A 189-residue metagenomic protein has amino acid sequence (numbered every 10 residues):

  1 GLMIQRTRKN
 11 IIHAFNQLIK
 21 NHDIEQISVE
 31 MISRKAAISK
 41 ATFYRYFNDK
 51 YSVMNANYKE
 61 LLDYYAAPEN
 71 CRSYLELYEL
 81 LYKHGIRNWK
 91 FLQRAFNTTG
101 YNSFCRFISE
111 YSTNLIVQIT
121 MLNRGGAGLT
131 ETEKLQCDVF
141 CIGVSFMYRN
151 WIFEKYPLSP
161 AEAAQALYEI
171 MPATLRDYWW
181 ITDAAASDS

Functional and structural regions predicted by a protein language model:
G1-Q5, D177-S189: N-terminal intrinsically disordered/low-complexity leader segments
I4-N16, K20, E25-A37, Y44-C71 (+2 more regions): An amphipathic alpha-helix adjacent to DNA-recognition modules
I27-S28, Q93-A95, F104, P160: Short, hydrophobic secondary-structure boundary micro-motifs
T42, F91: Residues in the helix-turn-helix
L75-K90, D138, I142, F146 (+1 more regions): Amphipathic alpha-helical segments that line or abut small-molecule/effector binding pockets and mediate allosteric
L80, Y101-A127, E131-F146, R176: Amphipathic alpha-helical packing segments from all-alpha helical-bundle domains
L92-F96, T120-R124, W151-K155: Secondary-structure edge/capping motif, primarily at the C-terminal ends of alpha-helices and the immediately following
E131-E154, L158-T174: Hydrophobic alpha-helical segments that form the core of small-molecule binding pockets and/or dimer interfaces
